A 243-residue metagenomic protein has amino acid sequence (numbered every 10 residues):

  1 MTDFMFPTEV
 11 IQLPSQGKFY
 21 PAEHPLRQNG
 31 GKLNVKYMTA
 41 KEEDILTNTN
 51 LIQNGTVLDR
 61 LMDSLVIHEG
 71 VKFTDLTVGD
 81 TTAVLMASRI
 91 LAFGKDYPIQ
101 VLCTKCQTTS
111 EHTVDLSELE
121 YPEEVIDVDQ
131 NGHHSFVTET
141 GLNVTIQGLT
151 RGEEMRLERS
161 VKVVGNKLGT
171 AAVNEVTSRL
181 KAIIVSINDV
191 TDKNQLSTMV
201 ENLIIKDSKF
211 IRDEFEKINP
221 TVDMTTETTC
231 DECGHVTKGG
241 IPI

Functional and structural regions predicted by a protein language model:
M1-I243: Long C-terminal interaction/binding lobes of large macromolecular proteins
